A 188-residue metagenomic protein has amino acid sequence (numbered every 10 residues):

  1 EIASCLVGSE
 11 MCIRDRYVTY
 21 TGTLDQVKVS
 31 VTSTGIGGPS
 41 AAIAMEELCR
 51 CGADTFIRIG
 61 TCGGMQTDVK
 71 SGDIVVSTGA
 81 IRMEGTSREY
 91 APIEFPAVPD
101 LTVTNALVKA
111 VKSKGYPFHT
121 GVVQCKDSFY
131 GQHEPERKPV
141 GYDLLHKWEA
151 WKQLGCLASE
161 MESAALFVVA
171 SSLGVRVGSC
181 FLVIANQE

Functional and structural regions predicted by a protein language model:
E1-G8, C12-I13: Single conserved hydrophobic/aromatic residue that forms the stacking wall/gate of nucleotide- or nucleobase-binding
R14-E188: Glycine-rich phosphate- or other oxyanion-binding loops that anchor nucleotides, phosphorylated ligands
